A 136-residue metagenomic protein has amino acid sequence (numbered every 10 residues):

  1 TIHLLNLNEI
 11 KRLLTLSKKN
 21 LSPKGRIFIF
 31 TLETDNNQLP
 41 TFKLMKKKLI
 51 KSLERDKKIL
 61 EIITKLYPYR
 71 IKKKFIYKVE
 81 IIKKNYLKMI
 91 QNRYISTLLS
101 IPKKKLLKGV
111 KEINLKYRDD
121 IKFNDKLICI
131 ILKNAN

Functional and structural regions predicted by a protein language model:
T1-K11: A short SAM/SAH-binding and catalytic strip from SAM-dependent methyltransferases
L5, N37-L39, E80-I81: Short acidic/glycine-rich loop or secondary-structure boundary segments that cap or lie
K11-R26: A short glycine-rich, Lys/Arg-flanked "PGG" loop and its adjoining helix->strand segment in the class I
R26-D56: Conserved class I S-adenosyl-L-methionine
S52-P68, K104-K108: Short alpha-helix
R70-N136: Conserved Class I S-adenosyl-L-methionine
